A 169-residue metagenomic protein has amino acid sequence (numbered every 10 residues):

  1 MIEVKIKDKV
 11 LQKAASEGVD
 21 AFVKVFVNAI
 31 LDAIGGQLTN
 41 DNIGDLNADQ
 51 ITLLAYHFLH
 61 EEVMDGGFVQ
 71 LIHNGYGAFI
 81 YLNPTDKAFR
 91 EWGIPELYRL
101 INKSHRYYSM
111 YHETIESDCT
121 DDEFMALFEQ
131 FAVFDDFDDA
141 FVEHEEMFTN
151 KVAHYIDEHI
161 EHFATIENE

Functional and structural regions predicted by a protein language model:
M1-V63, V69, H73-L82, A88-E169: Extended, alpha-helix-rich binding/interface surfaces that flank or overlap catalytic cores and mediate recognition
